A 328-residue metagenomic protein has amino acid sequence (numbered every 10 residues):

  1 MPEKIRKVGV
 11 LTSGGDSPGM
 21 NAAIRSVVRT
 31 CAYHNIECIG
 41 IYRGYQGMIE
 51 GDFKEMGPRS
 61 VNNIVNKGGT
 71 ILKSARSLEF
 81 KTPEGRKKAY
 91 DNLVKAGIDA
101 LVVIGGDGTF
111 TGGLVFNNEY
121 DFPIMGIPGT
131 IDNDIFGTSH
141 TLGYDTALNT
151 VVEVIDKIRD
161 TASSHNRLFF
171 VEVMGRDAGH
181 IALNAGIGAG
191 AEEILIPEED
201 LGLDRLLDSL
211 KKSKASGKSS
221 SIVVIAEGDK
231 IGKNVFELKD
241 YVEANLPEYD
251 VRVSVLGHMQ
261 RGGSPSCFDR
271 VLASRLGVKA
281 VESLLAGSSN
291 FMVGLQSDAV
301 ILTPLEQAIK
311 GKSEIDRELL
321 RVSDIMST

Functional and structural regions predicted by a protein language model:
P2, M48-V103, T109, L142-N149 (+2 more regions): Glycine-rich oxoanion-binding loops at beta->alpha junctions
P2-I49: N-terminal phosphate-binding or glycine-rich loops at protein starts, especially the Walker A/P-loop of NTPases
K7-G14, T70-A75, D99-V103, F169-E172 (+1 more regions): Short glycine-rich or small-residue beta-strand-to-loop segments that form or flank ligand, phosphate, metal/Fe-S
S13-D16, I41-G47, R76-S77, G106-G108 (+6 more regions): Short, ordered loop/turn segments at secondary-structure junctions
R25-H34, K54-S60, V115-G126, L142-T146 (+1 more regions): A glycine- and small-aliphatic-rich helix-loop capping segment at beta-alpha/alpha-beta transitions that lines
V103-G105, T111, V115, Y120 (+2 more regions): Accessory alpha-helical/coil subdomains and C-terminal extensions that flank or cap enzyme catalytic cores
D240-T328: C-terminal non-catalytic interaction/assembly regions of soluble proteins
